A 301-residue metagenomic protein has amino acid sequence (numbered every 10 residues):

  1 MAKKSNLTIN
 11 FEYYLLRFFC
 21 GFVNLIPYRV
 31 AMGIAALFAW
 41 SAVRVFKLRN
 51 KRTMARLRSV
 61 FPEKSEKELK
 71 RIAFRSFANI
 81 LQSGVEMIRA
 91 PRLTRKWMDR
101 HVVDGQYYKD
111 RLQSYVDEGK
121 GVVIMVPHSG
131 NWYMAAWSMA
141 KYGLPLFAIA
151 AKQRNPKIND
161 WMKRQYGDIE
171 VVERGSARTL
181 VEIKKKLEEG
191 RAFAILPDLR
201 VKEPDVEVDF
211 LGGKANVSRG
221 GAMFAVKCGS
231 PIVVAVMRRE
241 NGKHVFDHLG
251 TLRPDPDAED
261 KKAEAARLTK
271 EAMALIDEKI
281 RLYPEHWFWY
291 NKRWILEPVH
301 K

Functional and structural regions predicted by a protein language model:
A2-V126: Membrane-anchoring hydrophobic helices of lipid-metabolizing enzymes
K3-L7, F74, S114-D117, K141-L144 (+1 more regions): Non-catalytic C-terminal accessory region of glycerolipid acyltransferases and related lyso-lipid remodeling enzymes
Y14, R49, D104, G175 (+1 more regions): Soluble or luminal CAZymes and related metallo-dependent hydrolases
F18, V30, T53-R56, I158-M162 (+2 more regions): Hydrophobic alpha-helical segments typical of transmembrane helices and their membrane-interface/capping positions
W97-V103, I169-R174, F210-G212, A258: Short, flexible loop segments at the rims of nucleotide/cofactor-binding pockets, characterized by
V102-G105, S129, N155, E173-A177 (+2 more regions): A conditional alpha-helix N-cap/helix-loop micro-motif detector
E118-S176, R200-V206: Catalytic core of membrane glycerolipid acyltransferases/transacylases, capturing the structured, soluble-facing
